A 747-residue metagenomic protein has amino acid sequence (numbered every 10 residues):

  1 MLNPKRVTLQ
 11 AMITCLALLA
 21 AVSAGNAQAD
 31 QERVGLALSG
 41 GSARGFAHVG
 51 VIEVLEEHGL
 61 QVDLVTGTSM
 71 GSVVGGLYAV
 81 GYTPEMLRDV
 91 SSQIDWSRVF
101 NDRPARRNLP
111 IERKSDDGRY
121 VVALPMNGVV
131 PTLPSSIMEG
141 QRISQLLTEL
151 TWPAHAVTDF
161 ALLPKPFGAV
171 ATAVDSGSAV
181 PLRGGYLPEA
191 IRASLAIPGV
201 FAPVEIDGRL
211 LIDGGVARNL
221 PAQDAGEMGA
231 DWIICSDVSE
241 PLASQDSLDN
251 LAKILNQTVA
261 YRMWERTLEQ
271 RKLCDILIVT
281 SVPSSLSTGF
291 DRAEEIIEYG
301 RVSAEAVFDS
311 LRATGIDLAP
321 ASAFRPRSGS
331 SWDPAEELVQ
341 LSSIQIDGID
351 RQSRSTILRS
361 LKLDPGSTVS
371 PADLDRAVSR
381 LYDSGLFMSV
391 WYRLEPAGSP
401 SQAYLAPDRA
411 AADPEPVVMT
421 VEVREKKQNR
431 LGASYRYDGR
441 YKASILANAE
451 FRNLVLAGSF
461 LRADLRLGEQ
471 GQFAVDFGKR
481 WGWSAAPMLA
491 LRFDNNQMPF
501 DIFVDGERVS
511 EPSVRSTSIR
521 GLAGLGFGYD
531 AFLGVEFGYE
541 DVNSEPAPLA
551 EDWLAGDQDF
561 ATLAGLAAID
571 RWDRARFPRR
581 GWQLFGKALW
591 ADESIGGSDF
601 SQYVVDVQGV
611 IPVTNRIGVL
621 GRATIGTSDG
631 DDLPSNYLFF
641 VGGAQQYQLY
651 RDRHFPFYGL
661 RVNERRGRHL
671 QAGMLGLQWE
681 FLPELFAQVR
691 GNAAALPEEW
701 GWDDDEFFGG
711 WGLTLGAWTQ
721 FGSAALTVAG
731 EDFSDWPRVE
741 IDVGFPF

Functional and structural regions predicted by a protein language model:
M1-R6: N-terminal secretory signal peptides that target proteins for export/translocation
Q10-A21: Bacterial N-terminal signal peptides
G25-R33, S510, G526: Cleaved targeting-peptide boundary
A27-T68, G76-W391, E395: Patatin-like phospholipase
T83, S92, T172-D175, G185-L187 (+18 more regions): Solvent-exposed coil/turn segments that connect beta secondary-structure elements in extracytoplasmic/periplasmic
A372, S389-Y404, A411-R574, G642-Y658 (+2 more regions): Gram-negative/organellar outer-membrane beta-barrel architecture
R430-Y435, F560-L682, A687-R690, P697-E699 (+1 more regions): C-terminal outer-membrane beta-barrel translocator/porin domains of Gram-negative envelope proteins and their
